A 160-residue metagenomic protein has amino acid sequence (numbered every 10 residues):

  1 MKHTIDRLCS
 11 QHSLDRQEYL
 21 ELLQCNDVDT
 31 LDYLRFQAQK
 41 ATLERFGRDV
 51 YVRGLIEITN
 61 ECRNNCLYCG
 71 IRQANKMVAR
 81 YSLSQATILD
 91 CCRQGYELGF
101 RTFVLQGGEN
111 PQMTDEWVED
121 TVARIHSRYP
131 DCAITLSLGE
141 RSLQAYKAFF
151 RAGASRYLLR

Functional and structural regions predicted by a protein language model:
M1-N64: Flexible, acidic/Gly-rich N-terminal and inter-domain linker regions that tether and position cofactor-handling modules
C9, C25, C91-C92, C132: Generic recognition of cysteine residues
Q11-R16, N65-C69, E97-R101, T121-A123: Short amphipathic alpha-helical segments, especially helix-boundary/capping motifs
Y19, Q24, I71-A74, P130: A broad detector of the eukaryotic-type serine/threonine protein kinase catalytic domain
E44-E97: Active-site cofactor/substrate anionic-group-binding motifs, chiefly glycine- and Lys/Arg-rich phosphate-binding loops
Q73-L89, G95-E116, T121-R160: Core AdoMet radical
